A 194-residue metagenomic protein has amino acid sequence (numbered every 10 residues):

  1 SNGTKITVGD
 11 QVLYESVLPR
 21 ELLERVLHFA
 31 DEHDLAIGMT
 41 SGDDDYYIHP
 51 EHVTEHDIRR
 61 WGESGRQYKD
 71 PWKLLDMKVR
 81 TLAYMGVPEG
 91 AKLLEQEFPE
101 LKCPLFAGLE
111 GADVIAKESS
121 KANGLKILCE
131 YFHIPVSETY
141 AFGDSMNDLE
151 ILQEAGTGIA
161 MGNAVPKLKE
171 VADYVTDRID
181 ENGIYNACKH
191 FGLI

Functional and structural regions predicted by a protein language model:
S1-L23: Alpha-helical substrate-recognition element adjacent to the catalytic core
S1-T4, L109-A112, N163-P166, D180-I184: Short, acidic/turn-prone active-site loops that include or flank metal/cofactor- and phosphate-binding residues
E15-V17, V53-R59, R178-I179, I194: Short, hinge-like loop/turn segments at secondary-structure boundaries
R25, F29-F142, M146-E154, N163: Conserved acidic, metal-coordinating active-site core of Asp-based, Mg2+-dependent phosphoryl-transfer enzymes
I151, G158-A160, L168: Conserved loop-alpha-helix segment in the C-terminal half of the alpha/beta-hydrolase fold that carries the catalytic
E154, V165-I194: Asp-based, Mg2+/Mn2+-dependent phosphohydrolase catalytic module
